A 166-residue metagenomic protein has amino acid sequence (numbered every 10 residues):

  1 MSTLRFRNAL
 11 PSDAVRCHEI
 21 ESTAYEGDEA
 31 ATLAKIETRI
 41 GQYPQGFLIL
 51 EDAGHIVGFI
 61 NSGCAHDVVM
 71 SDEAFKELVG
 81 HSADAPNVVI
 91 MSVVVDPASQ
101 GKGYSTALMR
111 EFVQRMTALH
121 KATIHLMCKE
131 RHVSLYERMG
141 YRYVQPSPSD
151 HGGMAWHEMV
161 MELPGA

Functional and structural regions predicted by a protein language model:
L4-C17: A short beta-loop-alpha structural element at the N-terminal edge of CoA-dependent acyl/N-acetyltransferase catalytic
E26-G80: Active-site rim helix/loop that mediates acceptor-substrate recognition in acyltransferases
I56, I60-Q100, R110, S149-W156: Conserved acyl-donor/pantetheine-binding loop and adjacent beta-alpha core of acyl/acetyltransferases and related
C64-D67, H125-M127, E137, R142-E158: Conserved catalytic-core motifs of GNAT/GCN5-like acyltransferases
M91, A98-Q100, L119-H125, S134 (+2 more regions): Acidic/histidine-enriched, beta-strand-rich ligand/metal-binding domains
G103: Conserved G/P- and acidic residue-centered "switch" motifs that form tight phosphate/ATP-binding loops in soluble
M109, Q114-K129: Conserved GNAT acetyl-CoA-binding A-motif
